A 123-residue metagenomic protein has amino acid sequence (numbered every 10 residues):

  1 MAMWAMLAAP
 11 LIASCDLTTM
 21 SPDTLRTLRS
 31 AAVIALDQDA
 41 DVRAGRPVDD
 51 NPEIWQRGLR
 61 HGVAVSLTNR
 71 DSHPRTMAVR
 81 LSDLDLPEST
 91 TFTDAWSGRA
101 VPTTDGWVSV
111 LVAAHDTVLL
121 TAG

Functional and structural regions predicted by a protein language model:
M1-D39: Aromatic/acidic polysaccharide-binding cleft in carbohydrate-active enzymes
A2, A9, A32, P52 (+3 more regions): Structural beta-strand/beta-sheet cores of well-ordered domains, especially the beta-sheet scaffolds that support
W4-L7, I12, V48-L86: Carbohydrate-binding surface patches
T24, S30-V63: Membrane-interfacial catalytic/cofactor-binding modules of polytopic membrane enzymes
V65, F92, H115: Hydrophobic, well-ordered secondary-structure elements that form the walls of internal hydrophobic environments
M77, T93, G106-V108: Extended, solvent-exposed regions of the mature portions of secreted/cell-surface glycoproteins
S82-G98: Solvent-exposed beta-hairpin/edge-strand motifs
P102-G123: C-terminal beta-strand-rich structural cap/linker in extracellular carbohydrate-active enzymes
